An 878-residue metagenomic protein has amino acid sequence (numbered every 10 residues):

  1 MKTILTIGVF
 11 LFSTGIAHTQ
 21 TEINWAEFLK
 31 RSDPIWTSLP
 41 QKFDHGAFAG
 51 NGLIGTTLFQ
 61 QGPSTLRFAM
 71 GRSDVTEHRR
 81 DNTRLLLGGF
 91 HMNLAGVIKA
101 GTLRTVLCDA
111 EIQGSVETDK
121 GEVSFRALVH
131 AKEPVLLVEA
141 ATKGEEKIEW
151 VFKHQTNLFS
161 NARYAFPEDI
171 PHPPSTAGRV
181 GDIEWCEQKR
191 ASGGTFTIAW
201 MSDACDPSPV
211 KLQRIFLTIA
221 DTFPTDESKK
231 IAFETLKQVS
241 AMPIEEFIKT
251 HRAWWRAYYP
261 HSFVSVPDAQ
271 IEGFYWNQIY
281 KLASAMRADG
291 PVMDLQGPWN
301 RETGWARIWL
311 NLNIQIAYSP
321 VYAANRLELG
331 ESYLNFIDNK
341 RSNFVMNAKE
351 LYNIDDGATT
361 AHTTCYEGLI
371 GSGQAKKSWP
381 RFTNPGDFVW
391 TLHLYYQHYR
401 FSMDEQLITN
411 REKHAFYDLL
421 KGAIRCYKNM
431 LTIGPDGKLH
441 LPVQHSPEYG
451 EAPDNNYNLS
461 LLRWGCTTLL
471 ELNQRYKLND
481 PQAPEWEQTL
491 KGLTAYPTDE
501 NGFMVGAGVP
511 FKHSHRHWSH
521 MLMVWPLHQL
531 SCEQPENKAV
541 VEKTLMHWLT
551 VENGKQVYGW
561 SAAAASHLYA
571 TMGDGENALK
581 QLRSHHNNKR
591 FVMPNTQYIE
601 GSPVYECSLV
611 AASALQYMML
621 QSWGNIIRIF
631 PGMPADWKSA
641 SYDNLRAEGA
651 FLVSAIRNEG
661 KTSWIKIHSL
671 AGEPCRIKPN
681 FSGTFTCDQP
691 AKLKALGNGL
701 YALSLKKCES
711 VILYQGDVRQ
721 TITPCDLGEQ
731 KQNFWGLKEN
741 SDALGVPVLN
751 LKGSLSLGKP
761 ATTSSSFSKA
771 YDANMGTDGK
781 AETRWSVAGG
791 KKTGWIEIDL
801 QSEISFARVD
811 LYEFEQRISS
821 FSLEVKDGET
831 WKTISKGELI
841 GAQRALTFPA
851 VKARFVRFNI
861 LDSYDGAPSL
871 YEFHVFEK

Functional and structural regions predicted by a protein language model:
Q20-Q270, Y275-W276, D289, A650 (+3 more regions): Beta-sandwich/jelly-roll carbohydrate-recognition scaffolds of carbohydrate-active enzymes
L86-N93, Y605-S654, N658: Catalytic cores of secreted or luminal carbohydrate-active enzymes
L310-M346, I354-A358, P380-S402, H414 (+3 more regions): Active-site core of glycosidic bond-cleaving carbohydrate-active enzymes
G422-L472: Acidic/histidine-rich catalytic neighborhood
P526, F734-F806, Y812-S820, K836 (+2 more regions): Disordered, acidic Ser/Thr/Pro-rich linker "stalks" and the adjacent N-terminal cap of the next globular domain
G660-L749, G841: C-terminal beta-sandwich/jelly-roll accessory domains of carbohydrate-active enzymes
R817-E829: Short, surface-exposed beta-strand/strand-loop-strand elements in extracellular ectodomains
N859-G866: Short beta-strand-plus-loop segments that form exposed binding edges in beta-rich domains
